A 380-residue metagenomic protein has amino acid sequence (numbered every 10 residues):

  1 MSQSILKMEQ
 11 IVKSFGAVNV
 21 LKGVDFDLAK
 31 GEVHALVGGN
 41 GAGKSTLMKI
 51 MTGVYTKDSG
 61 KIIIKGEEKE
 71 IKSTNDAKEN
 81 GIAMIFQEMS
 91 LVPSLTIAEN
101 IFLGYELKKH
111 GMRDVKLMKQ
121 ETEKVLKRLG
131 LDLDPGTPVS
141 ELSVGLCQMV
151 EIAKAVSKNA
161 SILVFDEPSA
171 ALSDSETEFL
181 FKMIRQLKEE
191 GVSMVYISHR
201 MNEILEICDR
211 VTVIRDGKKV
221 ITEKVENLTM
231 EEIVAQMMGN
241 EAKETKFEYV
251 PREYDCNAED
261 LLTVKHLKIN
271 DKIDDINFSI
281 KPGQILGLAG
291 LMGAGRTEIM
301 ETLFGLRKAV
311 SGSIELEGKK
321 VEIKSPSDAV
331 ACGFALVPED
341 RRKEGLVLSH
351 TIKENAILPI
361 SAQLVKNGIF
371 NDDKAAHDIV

Functional and structural regions predicted by a protein language model:
S2-V380: Glycine-rich phosphate-binding loops of nucleotide-dependent enzymes
